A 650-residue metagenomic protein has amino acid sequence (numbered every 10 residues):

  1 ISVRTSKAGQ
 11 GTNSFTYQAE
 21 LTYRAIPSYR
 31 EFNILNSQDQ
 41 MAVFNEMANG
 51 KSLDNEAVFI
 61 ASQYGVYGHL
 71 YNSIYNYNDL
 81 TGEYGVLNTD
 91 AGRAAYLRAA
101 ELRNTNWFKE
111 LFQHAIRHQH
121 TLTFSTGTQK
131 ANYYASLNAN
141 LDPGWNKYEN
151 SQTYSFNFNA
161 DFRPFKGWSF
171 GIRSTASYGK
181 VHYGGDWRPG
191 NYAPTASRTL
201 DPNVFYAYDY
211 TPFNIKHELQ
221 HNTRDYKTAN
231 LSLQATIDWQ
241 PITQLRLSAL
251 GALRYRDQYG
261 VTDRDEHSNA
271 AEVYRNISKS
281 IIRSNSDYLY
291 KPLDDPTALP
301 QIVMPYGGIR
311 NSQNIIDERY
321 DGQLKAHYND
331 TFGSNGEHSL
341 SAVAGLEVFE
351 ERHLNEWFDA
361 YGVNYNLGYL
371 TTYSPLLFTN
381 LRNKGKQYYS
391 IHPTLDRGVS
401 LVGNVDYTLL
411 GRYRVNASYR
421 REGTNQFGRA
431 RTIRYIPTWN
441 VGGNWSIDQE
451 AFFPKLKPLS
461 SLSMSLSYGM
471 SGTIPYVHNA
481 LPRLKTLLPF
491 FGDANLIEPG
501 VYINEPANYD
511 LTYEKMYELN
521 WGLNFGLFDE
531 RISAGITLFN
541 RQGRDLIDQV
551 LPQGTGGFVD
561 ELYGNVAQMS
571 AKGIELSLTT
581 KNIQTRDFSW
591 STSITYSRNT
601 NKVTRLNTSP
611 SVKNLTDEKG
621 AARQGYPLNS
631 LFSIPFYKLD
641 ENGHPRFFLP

Functional and structural regions predicted by a protein language model:
I1-T16, T81, R117-Q119, N140: A beta-strand signature from Gram-negative outer-membrane beta-barrel systems, especially the internal plug domain
A8, E149-Q152, D186-R188, K455-S460: Short, glycine-/polar-rich solvent-exposed loops and beta-turns at beta-strand/coil boundaries
A8-Y23, T105, K130-L137: Transmembrane beta-strand segments of Gram-negative outer membrane beta-barrel proteins
T16-Y96, E356-W357, N364, I583-P650: Conserved small-residue
F59-D90, F108-G184, Y226-Q234: Transmembrane beta-barrel wall of Gram-negative outer-membrane proteins
A100-W107: Short Pro/Gly-enriched beta-strand edge/turn motifs at strand-loop
N159-R163, W168-F170, S174-Y178, F213-R264 (+2 more regions): Extracellular/periplasmic, surface-exposed regions of secreted and cell-surface proteins
V181-P194, L606-P610: Low-complexity intrinsically disordered tracts that form flexible linkers/tails across taxa
